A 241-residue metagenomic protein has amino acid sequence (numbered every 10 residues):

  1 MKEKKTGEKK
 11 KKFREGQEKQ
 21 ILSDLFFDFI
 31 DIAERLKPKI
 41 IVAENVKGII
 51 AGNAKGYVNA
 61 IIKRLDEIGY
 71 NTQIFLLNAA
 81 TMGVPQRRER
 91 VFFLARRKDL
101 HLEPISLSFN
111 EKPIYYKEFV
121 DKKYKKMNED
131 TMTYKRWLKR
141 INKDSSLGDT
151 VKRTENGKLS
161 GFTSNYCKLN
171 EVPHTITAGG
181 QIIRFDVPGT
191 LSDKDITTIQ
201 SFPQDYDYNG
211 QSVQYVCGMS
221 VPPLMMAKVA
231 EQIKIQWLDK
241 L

Functional and structural regions predicted by a protein language model:
M1-L241: Conserved active-site and SAM-binding loop architecture of S-adenosyl-L-methionine-dependent nucleic-acid
